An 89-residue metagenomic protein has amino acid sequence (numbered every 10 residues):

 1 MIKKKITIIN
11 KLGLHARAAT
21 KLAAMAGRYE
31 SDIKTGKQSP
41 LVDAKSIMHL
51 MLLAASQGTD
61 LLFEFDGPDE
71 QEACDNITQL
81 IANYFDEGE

Functional and structural regions predicted by a protein language model:
M1-K5, D60-L62: Intrinsic-disorder/low-complexity, polar/charged segments enriched in Ser/Thr/Lys/Arg/Asp/Glu/Gln
T7-Q57, F65: Compact, glycine-rich, soluble single-domain proteins
S56-E89: C-terminal structural segments of small proteins and small subunits
